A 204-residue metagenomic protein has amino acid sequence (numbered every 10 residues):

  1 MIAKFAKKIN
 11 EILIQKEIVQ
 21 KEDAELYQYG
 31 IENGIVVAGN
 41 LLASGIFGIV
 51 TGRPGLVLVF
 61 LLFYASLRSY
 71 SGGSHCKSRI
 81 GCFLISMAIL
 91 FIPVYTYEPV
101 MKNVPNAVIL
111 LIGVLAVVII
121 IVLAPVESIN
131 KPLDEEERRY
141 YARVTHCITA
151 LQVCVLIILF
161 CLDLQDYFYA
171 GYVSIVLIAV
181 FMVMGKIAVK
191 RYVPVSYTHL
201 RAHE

Functional and structural regions predicted by a protein language model:
K7-L56, S66: Hydrophobic transmembrane alpha-helices
D23-N33, S74-C82, E137-V144: Short, amphipathic, aromatic/basic-enriched membrane-interface segments that mark the entry/exit of transmembrane
I49-F60, L110-V114: Structural signature of hydrophobic alpha-helical transmembrane segments
A65-H75, V126-K131: C-terminal ends of transmembrane helices
S78-M87, I109-L110: Cytoplasmic-side transmembrane-helix entry/capping segments in multi-pass membrane proteins
V94-M101, A150-D163: Hydrophobic alpha-helical transmembrane segments in multi-pass integral membrane proteins
S128-T149: Membrane-helix boundary/juxtamembrane motif in polytopic membrane proteins
T198-E204: Conserved small/polar residues in nucleotide/adenosyl-binding loops
